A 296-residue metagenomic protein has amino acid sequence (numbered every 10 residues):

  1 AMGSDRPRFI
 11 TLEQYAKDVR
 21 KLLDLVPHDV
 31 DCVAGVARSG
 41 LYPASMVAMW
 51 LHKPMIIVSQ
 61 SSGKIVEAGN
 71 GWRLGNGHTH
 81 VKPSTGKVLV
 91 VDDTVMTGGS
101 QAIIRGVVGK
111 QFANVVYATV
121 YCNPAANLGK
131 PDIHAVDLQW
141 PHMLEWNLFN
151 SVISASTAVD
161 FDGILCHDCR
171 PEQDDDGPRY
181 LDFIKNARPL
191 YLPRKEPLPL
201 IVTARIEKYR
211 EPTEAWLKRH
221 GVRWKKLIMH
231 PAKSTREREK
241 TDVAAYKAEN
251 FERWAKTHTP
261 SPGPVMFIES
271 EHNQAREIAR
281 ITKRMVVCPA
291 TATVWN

Functional and structural regions predicted by a protein language model:
A1-A158, C166-A187, A215, R219: PRPP-associated nucleotide enzymes
D29-V33, L198-I201, P262-M266: Short active-site oxyanion
A37-G40, I206, E271-H272: Helix N-cap/beta->alpha junction signal
M55, V88, N114-V116, P199 (+3 more regions): Hydrophobic anchor at the start of a short beta-strand that flanks the dinucleotide cofactor-binding loop
D92-D93, D160-D162, F267-H272: Acidic di-acidic motifs
V159-P171, M229-K233, T291: Short loop/turn segments at strand-loop or loop-helix junctions that form parts of catalytic or ligand-binding pockets
Y191-E214, I228: Substrate-recognition element of Asp-dependent hydrolases with the DxDx(T/V) motif
K208-N296: C-terminal cap/substrate-recognition subdomain and adjoining C-terminal extension of metal-dependent phosphatase-like
